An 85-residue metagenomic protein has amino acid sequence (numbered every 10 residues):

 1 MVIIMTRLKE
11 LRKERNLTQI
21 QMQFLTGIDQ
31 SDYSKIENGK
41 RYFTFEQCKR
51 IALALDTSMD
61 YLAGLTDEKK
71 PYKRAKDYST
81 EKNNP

Functional and structural regions predicted by a protein language model:
M1-E14: A short, Lys/Arg-rich alpha-helix, primarily the initiator
R7, T18, T44-Q47, S58: Residues that mark the N-terminal boundary/hinge immediately upstream of a DNA-recognition element
R12, Q23, A52: The alpha-helix within a helix-turn-helix
E14, L53, A63-P85: Short, charged recognition helix plus adjacent turn of helix-turn-helix-like nucleic-acid-binding domains
N16-N38: Short alpha-helical DNA-recognition segment
G27, E46-Y61: DNA major-groove recognition helix of helix-turn-helix/homeodomain DNA-binding modules
E37, Q47, A63-T66: DNA major-groove recognition helix of helix-turn-helix
